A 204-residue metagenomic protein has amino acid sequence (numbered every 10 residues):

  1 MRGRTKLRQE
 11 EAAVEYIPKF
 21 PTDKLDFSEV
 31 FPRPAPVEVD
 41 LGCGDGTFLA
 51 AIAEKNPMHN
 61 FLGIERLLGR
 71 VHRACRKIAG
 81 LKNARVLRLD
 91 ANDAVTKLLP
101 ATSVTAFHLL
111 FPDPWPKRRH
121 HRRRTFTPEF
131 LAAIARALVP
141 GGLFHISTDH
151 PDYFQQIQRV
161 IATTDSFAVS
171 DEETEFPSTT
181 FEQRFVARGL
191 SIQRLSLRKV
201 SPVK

Functional and structural regions predicted by a protein language model:
M1-V39, T47-E54: S-adenosyl-L-methionine
L41, I64: Conserved beta-strand/loop positions that form the S-adenosyl-L-methionine
G44: Conserved glycine-rich SAM-binding loop
L67: Conserved SAM/SAH-binding beta-strand->alpha-helix loop
C75-A101: S-adenosyl-L-methionine
F126-P140: A short glycine-rich, Lys/Arg-flanked "PGG" loop and its adjoining helix->strand segment in the class I
G141-T148: Conserved beta-strand signature within the Rossmann-like core of class I S-adenosyl-L-methionine
F154-K204: Class I S-adenosyl-L-methionine
